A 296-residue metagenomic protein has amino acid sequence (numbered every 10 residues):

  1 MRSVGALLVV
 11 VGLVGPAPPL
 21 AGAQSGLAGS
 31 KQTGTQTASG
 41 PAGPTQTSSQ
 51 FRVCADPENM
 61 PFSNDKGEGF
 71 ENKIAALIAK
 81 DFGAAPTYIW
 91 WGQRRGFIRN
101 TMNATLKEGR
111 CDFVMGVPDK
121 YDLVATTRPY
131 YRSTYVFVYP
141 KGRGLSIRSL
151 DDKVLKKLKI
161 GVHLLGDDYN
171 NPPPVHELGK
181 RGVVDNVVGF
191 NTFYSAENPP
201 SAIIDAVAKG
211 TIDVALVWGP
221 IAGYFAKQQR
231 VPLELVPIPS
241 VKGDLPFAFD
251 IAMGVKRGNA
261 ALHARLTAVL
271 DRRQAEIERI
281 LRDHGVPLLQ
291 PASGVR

Functional and structural regions predicted by a protein language model:
G5-P16: Bacterial N-terminal signal peptides
G15-Q36: Signal peptide processing junction and immediate N-terminal pro/mature segment of secreted/exported proteins
G22, A38-G43, A85, G166-V184 (+2 more regions): Ligand-binding clefts/hinges and TM-proximal coupling segments of bilobed small-molecule sensing domains
A28, A76, A85-L155, L165-D168 (+1 more regions): Acidic, polar ligand-binding/catalytic clefts
A38-V117, Y121-D122, F193-E197, D283-H284: Extracytoplasmic small-molecule ligand-binding "clamshell" domains of the periplasmic binding protein/Venus flytrap
D56-N59, R132-V136, G144, K227-L270 (+1 more regions): Periplasmic-binding protein-like
P57-M60, D65-D81, F137-P199, P220-I221: Bilobed "Venus flytrap"/periplasmic-binding protein-like clamshell domains and structurally analogous long
A84-A85, N103-G116, L158-K159, A202-I203 (+3 more regions): Alpha-to-beta junction loops
